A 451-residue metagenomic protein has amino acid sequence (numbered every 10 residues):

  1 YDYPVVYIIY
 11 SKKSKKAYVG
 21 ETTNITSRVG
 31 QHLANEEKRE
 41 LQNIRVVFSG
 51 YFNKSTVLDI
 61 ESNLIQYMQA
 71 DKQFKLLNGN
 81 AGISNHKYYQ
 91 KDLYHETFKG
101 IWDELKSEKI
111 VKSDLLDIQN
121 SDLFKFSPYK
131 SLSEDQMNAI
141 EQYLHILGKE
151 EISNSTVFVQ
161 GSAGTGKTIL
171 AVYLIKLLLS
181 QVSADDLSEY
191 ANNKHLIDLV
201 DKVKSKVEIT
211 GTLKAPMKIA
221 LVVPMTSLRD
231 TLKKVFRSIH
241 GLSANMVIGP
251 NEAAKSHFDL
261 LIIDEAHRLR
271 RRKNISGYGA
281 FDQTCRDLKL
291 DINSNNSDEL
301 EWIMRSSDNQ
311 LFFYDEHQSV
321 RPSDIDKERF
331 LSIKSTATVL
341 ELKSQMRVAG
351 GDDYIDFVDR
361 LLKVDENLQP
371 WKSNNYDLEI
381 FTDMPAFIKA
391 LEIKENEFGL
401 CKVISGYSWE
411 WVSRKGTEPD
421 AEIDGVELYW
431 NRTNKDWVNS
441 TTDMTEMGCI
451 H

Functional and structural regions predicted by a protein language model:
Y1-D2, K12, Q31-E150: Boundary/linker segments flanking structured domains
Y1-V19, T23, S27: GIY-YIG nuclease catalytic motif and its immediate N-terminal context
S55, D59, N63-Q69, H267 (+3 more regions): Conserved coupling/interface region of RecA-like P-loop/ASCE motor cores
L144-T156, Q160, A184: Phosphate-binding P-loop
V157-I169: Walker A/P-loop nucleotide-binding motif
T165, A244-L260, L340-H451: Core RecA-like ATPase module of SF1/SF2 helicases and allied nucleic-acid translocases
L170, L174: Hydrophobic positions on the alpha1 helix immediately C-terminal to the Walker A/P-loop
V235-M304: Conserved RecA-like ASCE ATPase "motif II neighborhood" in helicase/translocase motors
